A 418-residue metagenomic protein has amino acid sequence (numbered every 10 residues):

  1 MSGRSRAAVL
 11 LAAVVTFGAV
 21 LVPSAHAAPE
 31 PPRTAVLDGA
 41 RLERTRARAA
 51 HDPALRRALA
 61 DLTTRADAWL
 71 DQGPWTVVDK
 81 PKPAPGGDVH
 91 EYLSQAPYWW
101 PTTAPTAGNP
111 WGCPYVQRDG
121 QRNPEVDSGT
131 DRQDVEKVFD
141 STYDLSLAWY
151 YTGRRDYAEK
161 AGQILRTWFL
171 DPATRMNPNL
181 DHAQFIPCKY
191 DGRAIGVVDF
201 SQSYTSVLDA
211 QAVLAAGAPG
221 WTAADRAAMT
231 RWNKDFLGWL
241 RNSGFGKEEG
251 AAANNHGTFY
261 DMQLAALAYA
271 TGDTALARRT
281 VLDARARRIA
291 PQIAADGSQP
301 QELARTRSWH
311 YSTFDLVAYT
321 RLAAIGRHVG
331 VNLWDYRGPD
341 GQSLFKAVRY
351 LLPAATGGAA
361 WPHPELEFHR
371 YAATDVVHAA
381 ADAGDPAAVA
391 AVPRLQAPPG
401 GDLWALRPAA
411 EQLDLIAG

Functional and structural regions predicted by a protein language model:
M1-A28: Secretory targeting and sorting signals
R6-A7, V138, G250: Hydrophobic alpha-helical segments with strong N-terminal bias
A12-A13, S24, L165, Y204 (+3 more regions): A generic alpha-helix preference that emphasizes hydrophobic side chains
A27-K247, L282-R285, I325-R327, D335-G418: Extracellular glycan-targeting catalytic surfaces
S128-T130, A223, R241-A252, Q263 (+1 more regions): Active-site-adjacent structural elements in folded domains
E136, D140-Y143, D156, Q163 (+5 more regions): Short, well-structured alpha-helical interface segments that form or flank functional binding sites
I195-D199, S203, D225-W232, E248-Y260 (+3 more regions): Short, contiguous, pocket-lining structural segments that sit at or immediately flank catalytic/ligand-binding sites
F259-P362: Long, repeat-rich segments with strong aromatic
